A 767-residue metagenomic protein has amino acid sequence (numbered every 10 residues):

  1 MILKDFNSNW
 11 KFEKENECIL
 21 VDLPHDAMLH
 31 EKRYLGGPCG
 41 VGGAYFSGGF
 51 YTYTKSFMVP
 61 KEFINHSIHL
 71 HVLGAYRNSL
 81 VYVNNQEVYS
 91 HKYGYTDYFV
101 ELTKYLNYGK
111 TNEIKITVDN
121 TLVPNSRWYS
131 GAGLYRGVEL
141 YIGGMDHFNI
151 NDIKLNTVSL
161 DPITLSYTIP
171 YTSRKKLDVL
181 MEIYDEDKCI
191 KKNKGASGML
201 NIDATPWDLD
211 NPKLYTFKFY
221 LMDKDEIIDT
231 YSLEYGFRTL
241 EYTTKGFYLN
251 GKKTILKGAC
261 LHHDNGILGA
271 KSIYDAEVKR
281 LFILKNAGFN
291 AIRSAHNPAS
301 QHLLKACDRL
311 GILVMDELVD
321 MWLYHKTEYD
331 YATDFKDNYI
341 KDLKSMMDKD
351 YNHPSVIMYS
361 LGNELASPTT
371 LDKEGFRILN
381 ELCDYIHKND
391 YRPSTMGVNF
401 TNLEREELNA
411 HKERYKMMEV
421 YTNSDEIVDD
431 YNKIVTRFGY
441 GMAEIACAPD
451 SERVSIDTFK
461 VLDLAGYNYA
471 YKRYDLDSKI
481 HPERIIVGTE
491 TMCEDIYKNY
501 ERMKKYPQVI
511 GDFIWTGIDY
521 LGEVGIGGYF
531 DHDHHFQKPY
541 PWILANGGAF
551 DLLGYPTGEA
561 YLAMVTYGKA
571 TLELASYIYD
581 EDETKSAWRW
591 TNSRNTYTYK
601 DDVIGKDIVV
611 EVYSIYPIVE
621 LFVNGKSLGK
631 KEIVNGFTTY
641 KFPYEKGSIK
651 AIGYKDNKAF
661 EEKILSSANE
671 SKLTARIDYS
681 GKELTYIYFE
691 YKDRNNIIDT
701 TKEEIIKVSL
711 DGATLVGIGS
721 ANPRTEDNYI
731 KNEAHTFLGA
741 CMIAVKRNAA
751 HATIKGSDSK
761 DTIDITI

Functional and structural regions predicted by a protein language model:
L3-E15, G43-N149, R174-K176, P298 (+4 more regions): Accessory beta-strand-rich segments of carbohydrate-active enzymes
K4-E15, A75, V123, I357-Y359 (+3 more regions): Substrate-binding clefts and catalytic carboxylate motifs of secreted carbohydrate-active enzymes
F6-S8, L20-G43, G94, T103-T164 (+7 more regions): An acidic-aromatic loop/edge-strand motif
K32-V59, F63-V72, Y76-V83, Y89 (+9 more regions): Active-site-adjacent substrate/metal-binding segments within catalytic domains of carbohydrate-active enzymes
T96-F99, A196-N201, V634-T638, T725-M742: Aromatic sugar-binding surface patches on proteins that engage polysaccharides or sugar-phosphate polymers
N107-G109, P170-E241, E645-K646: Extended acidic/polar, glycine-enriched regions that form or flank non-catalytic beta-rich accessory modules
L177-L180, D210-Y215, D607-V609, I615-P617 (+2 more regions): Short flexible loop/turn segments that cap and initiate beta-strands
T230-Y235, N657-N669, K760-I767: Edge beta-strands of extracellular beta-sandwich domains
